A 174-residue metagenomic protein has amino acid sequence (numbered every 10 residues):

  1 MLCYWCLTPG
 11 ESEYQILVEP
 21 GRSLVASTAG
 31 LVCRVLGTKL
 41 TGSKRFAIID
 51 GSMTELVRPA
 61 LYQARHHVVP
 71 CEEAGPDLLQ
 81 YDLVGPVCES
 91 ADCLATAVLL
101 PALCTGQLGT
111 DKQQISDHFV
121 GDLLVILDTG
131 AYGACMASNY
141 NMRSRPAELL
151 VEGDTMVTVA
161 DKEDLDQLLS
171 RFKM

Functional and structural regions predicted by a protein language model:
Y4-M174: Charged (often Lys/Glu-rich) extended helix/loop segments that serve as interaction or gating elements
